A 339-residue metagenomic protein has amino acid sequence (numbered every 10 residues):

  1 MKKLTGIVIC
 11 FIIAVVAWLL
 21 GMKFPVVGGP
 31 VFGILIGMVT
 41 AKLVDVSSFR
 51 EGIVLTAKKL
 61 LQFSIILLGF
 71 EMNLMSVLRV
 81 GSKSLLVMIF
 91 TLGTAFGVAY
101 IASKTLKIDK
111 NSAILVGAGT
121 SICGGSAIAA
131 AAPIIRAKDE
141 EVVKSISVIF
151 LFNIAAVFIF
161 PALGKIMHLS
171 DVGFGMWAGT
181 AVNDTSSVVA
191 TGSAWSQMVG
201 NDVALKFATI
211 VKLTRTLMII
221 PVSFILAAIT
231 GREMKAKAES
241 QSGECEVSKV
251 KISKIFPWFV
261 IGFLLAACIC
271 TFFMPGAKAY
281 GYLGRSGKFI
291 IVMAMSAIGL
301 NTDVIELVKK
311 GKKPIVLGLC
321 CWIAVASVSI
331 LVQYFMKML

Functional and structural regions predicted by a protein language model:
M1-A57, L68-S76, V222-G287, S296-E306 (+2 more regions): Structural signature of multi-pass alpha-helical membrane transport proteins
L4-I7, G52-S64, S82-L86, D109-T120 (+4 more regions): Cytoplasmic-side transmembrane-helix entry/capping segments in multi-pass membrane proteins
G6-I9, F63, L68, M72-Y100 (+3 more regions): Entry/N-cap segments of selected transmembrane alpha helices and their immediately preceding amphipathic helices
L19-M22, L74-K83, G164-G173, A194-F207 (+1 more regions): Helix-coil boundary and interhelical linker segments in multi-pass alpha-helical membrane proteins
K23-I36, K58-L60, V80-G93, G117-T120 (+3 more regions): Structural signature of hydrophobic alpha-helical transmembrane segments
I108-A156, G173-Q197, S286: Alpha-helical membrane segments and immediately flanking helix-loop junctions that form or couple to the substrate/ion
S145-L163, T180-V189, I210-I225, W322-V325: Membrane-embedded alpha-helical segments of transport systems, primarily multispan ion/solute transporters
I166-F207, A227, G231, K235-S242 (+1 more regions): Transmembrane alpha-helical segments and their short flanking loops that form helix-hairpins/helix-helix interfaces
